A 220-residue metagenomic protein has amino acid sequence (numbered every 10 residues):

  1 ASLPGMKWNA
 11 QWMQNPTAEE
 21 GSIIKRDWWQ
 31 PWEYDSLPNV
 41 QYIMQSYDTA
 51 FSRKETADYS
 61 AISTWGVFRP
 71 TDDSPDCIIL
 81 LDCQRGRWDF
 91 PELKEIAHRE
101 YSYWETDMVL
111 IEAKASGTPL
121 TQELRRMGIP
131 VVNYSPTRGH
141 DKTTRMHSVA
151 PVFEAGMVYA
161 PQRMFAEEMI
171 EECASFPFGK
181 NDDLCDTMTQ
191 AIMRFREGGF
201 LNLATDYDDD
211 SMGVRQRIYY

Functional and structural regions predicted by a protein language model:
A1-T49: ATPase catalytic-site recognition across NTP-hydrolyzing enzymes
N15-E19, I23, A61-S63, F68-F176 (+1 more regions): Mg2+-dependent endonuclease catalytic cores in nucleic-acid-processing enzymes, primarily RNase H-like
G21, A191-Y220: Acidic two-metal-ion nuclease catalytic site recognized across multiple nuclease folds, prominently DnaQ/RNase D-T
Y47-S60: An active-site-proximal beta-strand-loop segment
T49, A113, D183-L184: Generic detector of well-ordered alpha-helical packing
A166, I170, Q190, F200: Glycine/Thr-rich phosphate-binding loops that ligate phosphate moieties of nucleotide and other phosphorylated ligands
